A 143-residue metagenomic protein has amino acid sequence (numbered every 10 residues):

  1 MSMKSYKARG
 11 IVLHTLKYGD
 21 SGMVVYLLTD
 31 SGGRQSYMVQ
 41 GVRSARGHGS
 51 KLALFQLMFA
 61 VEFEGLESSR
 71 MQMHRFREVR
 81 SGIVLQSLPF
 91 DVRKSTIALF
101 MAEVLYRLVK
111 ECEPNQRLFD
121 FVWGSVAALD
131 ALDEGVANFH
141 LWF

Functional and structural regions predicted by a protein language model:
M1-F143: Non-catalytic alpha-helical scaffolds and adjoining flexible linkers that form interface surfaces for assembly
